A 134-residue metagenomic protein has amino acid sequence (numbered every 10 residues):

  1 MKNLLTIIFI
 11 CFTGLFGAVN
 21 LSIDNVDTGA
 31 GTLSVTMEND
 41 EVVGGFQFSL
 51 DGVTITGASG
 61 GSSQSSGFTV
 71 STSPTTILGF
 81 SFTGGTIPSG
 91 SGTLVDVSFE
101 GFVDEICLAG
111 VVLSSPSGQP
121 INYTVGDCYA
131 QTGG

Functional and structural regions predicted by a protein language model:
M1-K2, N25: N-terminal low-hydrophobic presequence detector
N3-L15: Sec-dependent N-terminal signal peptides
G17-G134: Acidic, low-complexity intrinsically disordered segments
